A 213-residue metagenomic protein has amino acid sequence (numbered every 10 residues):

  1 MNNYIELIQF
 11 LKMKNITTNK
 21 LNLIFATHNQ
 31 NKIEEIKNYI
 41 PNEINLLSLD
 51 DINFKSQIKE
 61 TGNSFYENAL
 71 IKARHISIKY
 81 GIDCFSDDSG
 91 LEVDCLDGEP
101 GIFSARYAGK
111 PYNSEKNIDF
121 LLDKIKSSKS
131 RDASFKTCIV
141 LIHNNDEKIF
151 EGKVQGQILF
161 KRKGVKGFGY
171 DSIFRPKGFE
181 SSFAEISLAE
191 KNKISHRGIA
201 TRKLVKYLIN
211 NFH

Functional and structural regions predicted by a protein language model:
M1-K12: N-terminal amphipathic/basic-hydrophobic helices that include classical n-h-c signal peptides and signal-anchor
K14-A26, Q30-H213: Anionic-ligand binding patches
